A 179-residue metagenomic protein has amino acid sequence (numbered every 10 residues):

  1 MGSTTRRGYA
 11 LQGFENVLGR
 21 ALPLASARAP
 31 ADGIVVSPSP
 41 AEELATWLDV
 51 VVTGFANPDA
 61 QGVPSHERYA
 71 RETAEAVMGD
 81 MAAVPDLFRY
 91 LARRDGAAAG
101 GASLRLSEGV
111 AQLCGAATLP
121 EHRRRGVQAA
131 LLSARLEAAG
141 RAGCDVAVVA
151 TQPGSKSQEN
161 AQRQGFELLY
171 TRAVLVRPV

Functional and structural regions predicted by a protein language model:
M1-T46, V52, A56, A150 (+2 more regions): Acyl-donor-binding surface of acyltransferase catalytic domains
A10, D145, E167: Short acidic/polar active-site loop segments enriched in Thr and Asp
G13, A98-G100, Y170: A structural microfeature
W47, N57-H66: Membrane-proximal helix-loop-helix units in multi-pass membrane proteins
V63-L119: A conserved beta-strand-loop-helix scaffold within acyl/acetyltransferase catalytic domains
C114, T118-P120, R124-R141, V146 (+2 more regions): Conserved acetyl-CoA-binding loop-helix of GNAT-fold acetyltransferases
Q164-V179: Short, basic/aromatic-enriched C-terminal tail that caps enzymatic domains
